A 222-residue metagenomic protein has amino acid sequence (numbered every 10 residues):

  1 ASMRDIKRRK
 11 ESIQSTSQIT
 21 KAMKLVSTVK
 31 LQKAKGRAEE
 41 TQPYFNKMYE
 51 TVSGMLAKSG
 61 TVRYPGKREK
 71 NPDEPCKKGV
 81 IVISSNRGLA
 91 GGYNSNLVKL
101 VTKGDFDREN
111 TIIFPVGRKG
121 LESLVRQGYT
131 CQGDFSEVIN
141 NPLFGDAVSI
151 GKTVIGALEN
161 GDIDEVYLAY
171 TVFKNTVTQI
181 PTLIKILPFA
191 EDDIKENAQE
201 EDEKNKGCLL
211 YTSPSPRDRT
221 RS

Functional and structural regions predicted by a protein language model:
A1-S213, R217: C-terminal beta-strand-loop-alpha-helix "lid" module of Rossmann-like NAD(P)-dependent dehydrogenases
